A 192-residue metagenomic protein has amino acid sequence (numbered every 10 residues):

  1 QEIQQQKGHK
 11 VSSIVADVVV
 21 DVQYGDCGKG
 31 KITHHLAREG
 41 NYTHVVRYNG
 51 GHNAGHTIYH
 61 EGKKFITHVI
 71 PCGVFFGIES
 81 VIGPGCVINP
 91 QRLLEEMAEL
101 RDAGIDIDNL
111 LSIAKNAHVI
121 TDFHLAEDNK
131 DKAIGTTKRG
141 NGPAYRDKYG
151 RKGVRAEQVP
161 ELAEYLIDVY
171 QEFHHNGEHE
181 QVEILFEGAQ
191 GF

Functional and structural regions predicted by a protein language model:
E2-F192: Non-transmembrane, aqueous-exposed alpha-helical and coiled segments at domain scale
